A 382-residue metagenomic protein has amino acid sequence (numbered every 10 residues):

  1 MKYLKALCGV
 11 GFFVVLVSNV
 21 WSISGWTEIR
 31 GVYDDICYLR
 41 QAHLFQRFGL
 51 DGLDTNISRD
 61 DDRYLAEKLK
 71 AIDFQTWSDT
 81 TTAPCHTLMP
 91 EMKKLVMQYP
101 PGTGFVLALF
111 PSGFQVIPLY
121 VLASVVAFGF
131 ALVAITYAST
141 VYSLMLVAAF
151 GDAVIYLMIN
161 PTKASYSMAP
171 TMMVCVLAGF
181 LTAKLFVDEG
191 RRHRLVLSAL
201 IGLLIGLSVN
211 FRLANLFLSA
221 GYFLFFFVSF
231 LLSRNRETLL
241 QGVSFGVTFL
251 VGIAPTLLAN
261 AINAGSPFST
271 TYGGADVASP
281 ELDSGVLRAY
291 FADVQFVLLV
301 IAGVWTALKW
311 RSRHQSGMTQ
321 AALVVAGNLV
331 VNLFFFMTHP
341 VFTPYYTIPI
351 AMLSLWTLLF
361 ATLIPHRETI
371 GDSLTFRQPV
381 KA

Functional and structural regions predicted by a protein language model:
W21, N215-G221, V228, L232 (+1 more regions): Membrane-lumen/periplasm interface segments of specific transmembrane helices in polyprenyl phosphate-linked
R47-G102, L107-F110: Interfacial juxtamembrane loops and adjacent helix segments that form the catalytic/substrate-binding surfaces
V116-Y142, V176-L181: Transmembrane-helix motifs of polytopic, lipid-linked glycan transferases
S124-I135, F226-L232, V294-M318, V325 (+2 more regions): Hydrophobic, aromatic-rich transmembrane alpha-helices and their immediate juxtamembrane boundary segments
L132-Y156, M173, R191-R194: Transmembrane-helix signature of polytopic, membrane-embedded enzymes that assemble or transfer cell-envelope glycans
A138-S139, A178-L197, S208, T362: Membrane-interface transmembrane helices that cradle and orient dolichyl/undecaprenyl
N160-T171, A214, T343-P344: Short acidic/glycine- and proline-prone juxtamembrane loop motifs at membrane-interface regions of multi-pass membrane
L195-R212, F223, F249-V251: Membrane-interface alpha helices of multi-pass inner-membrane proteins
